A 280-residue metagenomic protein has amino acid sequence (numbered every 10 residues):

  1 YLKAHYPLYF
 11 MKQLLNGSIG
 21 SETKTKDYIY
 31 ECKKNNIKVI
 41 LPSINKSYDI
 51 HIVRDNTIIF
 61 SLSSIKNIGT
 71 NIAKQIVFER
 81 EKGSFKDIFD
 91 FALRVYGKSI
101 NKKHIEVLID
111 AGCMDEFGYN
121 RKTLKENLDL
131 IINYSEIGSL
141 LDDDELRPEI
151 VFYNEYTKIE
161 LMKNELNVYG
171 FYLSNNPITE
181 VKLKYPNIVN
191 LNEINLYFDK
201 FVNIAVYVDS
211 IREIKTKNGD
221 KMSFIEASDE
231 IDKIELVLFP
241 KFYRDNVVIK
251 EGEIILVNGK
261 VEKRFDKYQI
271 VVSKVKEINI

Functional and structural regions predicted by a protein language model:
Y1-I280: Noncatalytic, beta-rich nucleic-acid-contacting surfaces in large DNA/RNA-processing enzymes
